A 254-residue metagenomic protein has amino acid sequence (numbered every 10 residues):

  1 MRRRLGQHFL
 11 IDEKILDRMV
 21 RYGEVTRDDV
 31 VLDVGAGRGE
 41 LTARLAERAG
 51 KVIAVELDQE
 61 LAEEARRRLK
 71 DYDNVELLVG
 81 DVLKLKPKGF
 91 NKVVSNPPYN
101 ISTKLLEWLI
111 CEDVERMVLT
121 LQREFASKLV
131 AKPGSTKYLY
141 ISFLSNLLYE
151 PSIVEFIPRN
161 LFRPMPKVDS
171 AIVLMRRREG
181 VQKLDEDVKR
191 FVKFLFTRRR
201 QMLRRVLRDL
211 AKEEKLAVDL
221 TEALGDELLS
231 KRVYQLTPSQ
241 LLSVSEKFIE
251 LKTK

Functional and structural regions predicted by a protein language model:
M1-F194, S239-V244, T253-K254: Catalytic cores of RNA-modifying enzymes
R67-L69, D219-E222: Short, aromatic/basic amphipathic alpha-helical patches
C111, G225-L228: Short, charged helix-to-loop "capping" segments that act as catalytic/coupling loops
S170-A171, M175-R177, K183-T221, L228-S245: An accessory alpha-helical subdomain
